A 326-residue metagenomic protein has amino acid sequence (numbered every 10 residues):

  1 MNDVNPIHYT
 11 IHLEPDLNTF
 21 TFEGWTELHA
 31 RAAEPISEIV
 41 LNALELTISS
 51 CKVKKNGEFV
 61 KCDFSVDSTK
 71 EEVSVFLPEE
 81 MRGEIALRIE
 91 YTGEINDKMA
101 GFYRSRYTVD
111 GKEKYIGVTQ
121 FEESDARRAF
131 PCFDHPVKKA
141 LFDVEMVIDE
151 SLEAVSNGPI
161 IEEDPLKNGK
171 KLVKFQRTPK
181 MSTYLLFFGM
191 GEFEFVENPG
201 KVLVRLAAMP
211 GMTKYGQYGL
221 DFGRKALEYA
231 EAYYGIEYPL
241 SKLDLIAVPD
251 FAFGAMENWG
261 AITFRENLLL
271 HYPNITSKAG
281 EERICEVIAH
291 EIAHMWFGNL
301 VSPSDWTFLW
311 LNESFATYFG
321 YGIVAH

Functional and structural regions predicted by a protein language model:
M1-E27, R31, P35, S49 (+3 more regions): N-terminal, polar/Ser/Thr-rich
I11-E14, L28, C62-F64, S74-E79 (+2 more regions): Beta-strand-rich interaction surfaces with strong enrichment in secreted/lumenal proteins
G24, T119-S124, P131-A289, Y318-Y321: Hydrophobic helix-coil surface modules that form long, contiguous segments used for peptide/substrate interaction
R31-P35, L44-L46, E94, D149: Short solvent-exposed strand-capping/beta-turn motif centered on an Asx-Ser/Thr pair
L46-V109, G169: A surface-exposed beta-strand-loop module
E79-P131, H135-F142, V147-L152: Surface-exposed, acidic/Ser/Thr-rich flexible loop segments
I292-T307, G322: Catalytic Zn2+-binding segment of zinc metalloproteases
E313-H326: Acidic/His/Gly-enriched intrinsically disordered linker/tail segments that often contain short helix/coil "MoRF-like"
